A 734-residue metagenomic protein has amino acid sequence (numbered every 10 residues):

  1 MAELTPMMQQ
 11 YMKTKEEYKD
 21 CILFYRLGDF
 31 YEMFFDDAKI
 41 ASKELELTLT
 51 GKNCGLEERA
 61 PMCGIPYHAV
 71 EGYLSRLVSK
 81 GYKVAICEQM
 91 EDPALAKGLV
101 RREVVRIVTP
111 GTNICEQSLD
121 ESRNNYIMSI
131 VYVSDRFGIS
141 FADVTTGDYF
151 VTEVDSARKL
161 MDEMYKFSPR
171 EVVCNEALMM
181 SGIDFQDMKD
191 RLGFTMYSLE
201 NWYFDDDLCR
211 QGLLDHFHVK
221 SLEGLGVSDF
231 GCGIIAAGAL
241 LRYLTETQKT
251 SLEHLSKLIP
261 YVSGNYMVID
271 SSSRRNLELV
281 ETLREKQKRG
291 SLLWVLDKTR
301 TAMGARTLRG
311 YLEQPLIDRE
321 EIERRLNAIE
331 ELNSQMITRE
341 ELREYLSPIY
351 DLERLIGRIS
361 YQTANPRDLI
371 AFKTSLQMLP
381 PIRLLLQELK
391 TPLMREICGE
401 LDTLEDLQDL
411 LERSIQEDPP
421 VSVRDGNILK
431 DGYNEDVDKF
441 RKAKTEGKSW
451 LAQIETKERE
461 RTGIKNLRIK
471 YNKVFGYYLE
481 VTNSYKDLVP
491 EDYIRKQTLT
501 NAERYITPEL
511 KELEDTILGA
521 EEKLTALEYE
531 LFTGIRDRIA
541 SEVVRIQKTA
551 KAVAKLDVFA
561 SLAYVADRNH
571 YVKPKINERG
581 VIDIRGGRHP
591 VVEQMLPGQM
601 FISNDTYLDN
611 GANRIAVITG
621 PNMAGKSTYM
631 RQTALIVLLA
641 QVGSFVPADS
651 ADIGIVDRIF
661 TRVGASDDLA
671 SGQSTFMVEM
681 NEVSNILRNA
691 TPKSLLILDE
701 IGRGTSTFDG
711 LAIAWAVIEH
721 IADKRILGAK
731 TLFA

Functional and structural regions predicted by a protein language model:
M1-E331, S347-S360, A364-T456: Charged catalytic and DNA/RNA-contacting regions of genome-maintenance and nucleic-acid-processing enzymes
F35-A38, F230, R300-T301, L308-Y311 (+4 more regions): ATPase nucleotide-binding head domains, primarily ABC-like/P-loop NTPase cores
G55-A60, S221-G226, L308-L312, L332-T338 (+5 more regions): Glycine- and acidic
C87, P110-L119, S251, Q387-L393 (+5 more regions): Active-site phosphate-binding and catalytic loops of NTP-dependent enzymes
M164, P169-A177, I183-Q186, S198 (+3 more regions): Conserved catalytic alpha/beta cores of large enzymes that bind or transform nucleotide phosphates and polynucleotides
F204-G212, V219, M267-S271, L283 (+5 more regions): Amphipathic heptad-repeat alpha-helical coiled-coil/stalk segments that mediate oligomerization, filament/stalk
Y361, N365, S375-M378, D431-G432 (+2 more regions): Charged, surface-exposed helical/loop "interaction arms" that form contiguous linear patches used for dimerization
